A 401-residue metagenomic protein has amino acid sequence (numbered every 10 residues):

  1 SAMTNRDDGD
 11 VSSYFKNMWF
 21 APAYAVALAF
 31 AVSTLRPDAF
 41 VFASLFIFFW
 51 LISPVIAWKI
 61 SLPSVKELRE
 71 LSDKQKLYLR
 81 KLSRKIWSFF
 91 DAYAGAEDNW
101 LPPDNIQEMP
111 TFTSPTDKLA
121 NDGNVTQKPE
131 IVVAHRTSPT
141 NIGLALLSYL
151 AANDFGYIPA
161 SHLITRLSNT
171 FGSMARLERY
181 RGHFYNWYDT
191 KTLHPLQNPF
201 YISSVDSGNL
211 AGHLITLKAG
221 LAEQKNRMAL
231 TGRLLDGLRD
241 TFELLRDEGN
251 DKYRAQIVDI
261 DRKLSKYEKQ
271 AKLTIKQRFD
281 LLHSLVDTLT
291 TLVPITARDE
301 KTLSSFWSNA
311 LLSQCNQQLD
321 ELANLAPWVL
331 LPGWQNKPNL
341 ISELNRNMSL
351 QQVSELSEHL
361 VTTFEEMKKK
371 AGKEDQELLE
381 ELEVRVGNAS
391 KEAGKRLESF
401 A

Functional and structural regions predicted by a protein language model:
S1-A401: Acidic, mature catalytic/reactive cores of soluble proteins
